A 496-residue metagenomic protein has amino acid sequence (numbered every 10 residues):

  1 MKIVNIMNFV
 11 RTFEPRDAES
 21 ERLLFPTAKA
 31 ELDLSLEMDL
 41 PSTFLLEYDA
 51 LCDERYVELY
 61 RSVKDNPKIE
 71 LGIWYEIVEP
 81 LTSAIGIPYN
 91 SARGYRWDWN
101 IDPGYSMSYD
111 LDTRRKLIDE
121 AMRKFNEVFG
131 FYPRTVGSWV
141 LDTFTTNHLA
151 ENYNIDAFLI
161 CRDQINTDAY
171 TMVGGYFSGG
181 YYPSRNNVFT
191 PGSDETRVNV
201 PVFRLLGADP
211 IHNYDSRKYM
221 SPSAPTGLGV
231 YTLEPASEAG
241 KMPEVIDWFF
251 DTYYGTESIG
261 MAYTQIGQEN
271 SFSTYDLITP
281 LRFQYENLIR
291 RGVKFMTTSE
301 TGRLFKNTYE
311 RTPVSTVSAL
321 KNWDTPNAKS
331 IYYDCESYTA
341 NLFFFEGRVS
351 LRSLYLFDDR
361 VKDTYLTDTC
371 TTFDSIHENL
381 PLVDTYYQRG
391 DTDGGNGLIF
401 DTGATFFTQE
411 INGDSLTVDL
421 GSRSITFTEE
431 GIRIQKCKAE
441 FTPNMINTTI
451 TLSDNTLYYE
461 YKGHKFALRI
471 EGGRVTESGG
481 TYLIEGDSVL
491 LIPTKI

Functional and structural regions predicted by a protein language model:
F9-E19, P26-M38, S42, R123-V128 (+2 more regions): Catalytic grooves of carbohydrate-active enzymes
E14-F25, L45-V57, E79-T82, G137-T146 (+3 more regions): Acidic-and-aromatic substrate-binding clefts and catalytic sites of carbohydrate-active enzymes
D49-V140, E195-V230, S258-E269, V383: Metal-dependent polysaccharide deacetylase catalytic core of the NodB/CE4 family, i.e., the active-site-bearing domain
D110-N187, F272, E430: Catalytic domains of cell-wall/extracellular-matrix polysaccharide-remodeling enzymes, centered on de-N-acetylation
E234, E238, Y263-G267, E460-I496: Beta-strand-rich recognition/accessory modules
N307-F344: Surface beta-strand/loop "capping" patches
L342-S415, G421-R423, G472: Acidic-aromatic substrate-binding/catalytic surfaces of carbohydrate-active enzymes
L416-K465: Acidic, contiguous internal or C-terminal segments within carbohydrate-active enzymes that form a structured patch used
